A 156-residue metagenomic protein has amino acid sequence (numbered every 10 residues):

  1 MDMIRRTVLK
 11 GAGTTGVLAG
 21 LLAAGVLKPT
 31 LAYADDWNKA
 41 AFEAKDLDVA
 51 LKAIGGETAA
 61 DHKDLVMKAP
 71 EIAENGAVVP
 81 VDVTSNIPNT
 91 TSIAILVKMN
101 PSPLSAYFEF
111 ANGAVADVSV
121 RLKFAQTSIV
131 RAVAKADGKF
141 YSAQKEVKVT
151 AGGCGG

Functional and structural regions predicted by a protein language model:
M1-A19: N-terminal secretory signal peptides and thylakoid transit peptides that target proteins across membranes
A23-D64: C-terminal segment of N-terminal export signals and the immediately downstream linker at the start of the mature
K68, P80-N86: Short edge beta-strand/loop segments characteristic of extracellular beta-sandwich folds
M99-K123: An anionic, turn-rich surface loop/hairpin at beta-sheet edges that serves as a generic interaction/coordination patch
A125-I129: Extracellular Ig-like/FN3 beta-sandwich strand-entry sites
D137-A143: Short acidic/polar inter-strand loop motif in beta-rich domains
E146-G152: Short beta-strand edge segments in extracellular beta-sheet folds
